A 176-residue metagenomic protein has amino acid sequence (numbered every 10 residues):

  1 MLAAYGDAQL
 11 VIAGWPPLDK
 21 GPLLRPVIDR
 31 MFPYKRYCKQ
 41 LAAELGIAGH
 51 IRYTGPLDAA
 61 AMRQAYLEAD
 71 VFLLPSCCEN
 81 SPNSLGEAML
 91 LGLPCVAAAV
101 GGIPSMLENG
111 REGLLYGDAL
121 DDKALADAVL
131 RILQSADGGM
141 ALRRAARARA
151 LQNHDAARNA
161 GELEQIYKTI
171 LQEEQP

Functional and structural regions predicted by a protein language model:
L24-P56, A60: Nucleotide-activated donor-binding/catalytic signature segment of Leloir-type glycosyltransferases, i.e., the conserved
P56, Q64-A69: Short alpha-helical donor nucleotide-sugar binding micro-motif in glycosyltransferases
R63, P82-L90, P104-S105, R111: Short alpha-helical segment that forms part of, or immediately flanks, the ligand-binding pocket in carbohydrate-active
F72-L73: A short hydrophobic beta-strand element within the catalytic core of glycosyltransferases that build diverse glycans
C77: Aromatic "clamp/platform" in nucleotide-sugar-dependent glycosyltransferases that forms part of the donor/acceptor
P94-A97, L107: Short hydrophobic beta-strand element within catalytic cores of glycosyltransferases and related nucleotide-activated
P104-L130, D137: Change "using UDP/GDP/dTDP sugars" to "using nucleotide sugars
G138-N153, E162-Q165: A short, well-ordered alpha-helix in the C-terminal region of glycosyltransferases
